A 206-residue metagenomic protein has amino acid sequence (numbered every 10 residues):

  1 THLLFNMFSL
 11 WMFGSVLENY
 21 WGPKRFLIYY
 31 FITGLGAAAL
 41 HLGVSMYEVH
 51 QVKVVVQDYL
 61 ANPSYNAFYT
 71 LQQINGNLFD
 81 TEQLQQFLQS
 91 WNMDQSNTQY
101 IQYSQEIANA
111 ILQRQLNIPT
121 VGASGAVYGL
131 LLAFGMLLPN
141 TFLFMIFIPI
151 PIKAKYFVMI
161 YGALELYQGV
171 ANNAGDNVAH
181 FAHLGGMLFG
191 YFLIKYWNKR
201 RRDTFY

Functional and structural regions predicted by a protein language model:
T1-Y206: A detector for small-residue-rich transmembrane helices and their helix-helix packing motifs
